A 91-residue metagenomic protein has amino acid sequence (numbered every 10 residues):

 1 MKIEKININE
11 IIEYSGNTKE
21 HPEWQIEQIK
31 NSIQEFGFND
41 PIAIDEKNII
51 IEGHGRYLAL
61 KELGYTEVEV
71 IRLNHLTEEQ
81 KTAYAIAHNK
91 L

Functional and structural regions predicted by a protein language model:
M1-L91: Short, charged/polar connector segments at secondary-structure boundaries
